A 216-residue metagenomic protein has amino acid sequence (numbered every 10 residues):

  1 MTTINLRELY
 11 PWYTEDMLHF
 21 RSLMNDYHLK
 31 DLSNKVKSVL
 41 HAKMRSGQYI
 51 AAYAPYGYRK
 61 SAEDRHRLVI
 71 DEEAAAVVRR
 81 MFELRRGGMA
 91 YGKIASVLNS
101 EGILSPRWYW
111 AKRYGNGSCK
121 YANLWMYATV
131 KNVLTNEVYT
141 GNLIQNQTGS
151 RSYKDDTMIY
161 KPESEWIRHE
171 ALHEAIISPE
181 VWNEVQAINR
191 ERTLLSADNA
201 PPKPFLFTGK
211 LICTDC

Functional and structural regions predicted by a protein language model:
M1-C216: Conserved catalytic breakage-reunion loop centered on the nucleophilic residue
